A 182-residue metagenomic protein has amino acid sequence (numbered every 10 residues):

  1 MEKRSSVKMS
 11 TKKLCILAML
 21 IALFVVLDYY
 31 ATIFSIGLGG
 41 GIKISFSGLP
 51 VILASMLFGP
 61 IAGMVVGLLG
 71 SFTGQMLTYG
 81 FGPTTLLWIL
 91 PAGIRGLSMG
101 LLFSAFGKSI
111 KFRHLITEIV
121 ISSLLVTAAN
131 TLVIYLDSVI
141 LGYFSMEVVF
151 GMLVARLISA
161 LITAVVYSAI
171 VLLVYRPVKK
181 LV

Functional and structural regions predicted by a protein language model:
M1-V182: Loop-helix junctions at membrane interfaces
